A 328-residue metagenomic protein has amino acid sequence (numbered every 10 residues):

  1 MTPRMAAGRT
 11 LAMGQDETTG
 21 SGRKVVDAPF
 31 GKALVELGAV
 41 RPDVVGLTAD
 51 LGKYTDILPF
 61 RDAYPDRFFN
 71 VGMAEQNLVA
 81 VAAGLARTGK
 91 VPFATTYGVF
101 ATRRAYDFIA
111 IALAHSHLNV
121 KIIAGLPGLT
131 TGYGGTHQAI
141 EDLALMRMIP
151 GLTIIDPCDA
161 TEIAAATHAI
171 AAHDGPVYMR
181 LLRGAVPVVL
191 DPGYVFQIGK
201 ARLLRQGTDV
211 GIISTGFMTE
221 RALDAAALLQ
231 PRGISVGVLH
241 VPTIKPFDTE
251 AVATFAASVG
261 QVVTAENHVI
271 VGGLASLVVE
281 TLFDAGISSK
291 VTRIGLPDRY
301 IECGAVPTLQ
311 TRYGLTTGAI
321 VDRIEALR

Functional and structural regions predicted by a protein language model:
M1-R180, A185: Thiamine diphosphate
T2-R4, P29, V40-D43, K53-L58 (+3 more regions): Thiamine diphosphate
